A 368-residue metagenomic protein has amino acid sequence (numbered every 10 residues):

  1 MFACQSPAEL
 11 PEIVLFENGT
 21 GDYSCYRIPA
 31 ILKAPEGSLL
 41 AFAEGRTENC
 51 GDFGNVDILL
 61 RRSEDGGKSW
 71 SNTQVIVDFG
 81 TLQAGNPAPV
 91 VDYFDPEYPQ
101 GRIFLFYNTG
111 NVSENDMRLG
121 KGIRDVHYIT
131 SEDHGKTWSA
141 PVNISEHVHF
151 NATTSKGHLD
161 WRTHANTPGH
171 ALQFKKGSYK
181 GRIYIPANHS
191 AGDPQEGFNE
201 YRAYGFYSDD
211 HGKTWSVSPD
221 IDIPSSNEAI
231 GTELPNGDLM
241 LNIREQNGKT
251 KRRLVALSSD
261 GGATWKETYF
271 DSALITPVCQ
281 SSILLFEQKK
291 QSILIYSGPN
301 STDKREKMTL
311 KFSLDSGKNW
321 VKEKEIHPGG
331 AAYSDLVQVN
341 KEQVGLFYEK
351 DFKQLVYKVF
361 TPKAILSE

Functional and structural regions predicted by a protein language model:
F2-A3: C-terminal motif of bacterial Sec signal peptides marking the signal peptidase cleavage site
S6-E368: Asp-box/BNR beta-propeller blade signature and adjacent active/binding-site loops in extracellular glycan-interacting
